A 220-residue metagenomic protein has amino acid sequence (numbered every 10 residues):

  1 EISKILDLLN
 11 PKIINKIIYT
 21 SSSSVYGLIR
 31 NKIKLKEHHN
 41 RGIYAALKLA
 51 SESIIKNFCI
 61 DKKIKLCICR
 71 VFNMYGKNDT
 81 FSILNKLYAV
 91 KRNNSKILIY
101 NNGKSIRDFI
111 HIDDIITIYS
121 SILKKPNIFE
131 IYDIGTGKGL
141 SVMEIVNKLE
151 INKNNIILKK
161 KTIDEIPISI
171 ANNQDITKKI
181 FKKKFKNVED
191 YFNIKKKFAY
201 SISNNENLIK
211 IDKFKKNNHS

Functional and structural regions predicted by a protein language model:
K4-I43: Conserved Rossmann-fold NAD(P)-dependent oxidoreductase catalytic core, especially the SDR/UDP-sugar
K16-Y19, G27, C67-N73, D108 (+1 more regions): Structural signature of the Rossmann-like NAD(P)-dependent dehydrogenase/reductase core
I43, L47-A50: Active-site helix of classical SDR
K56-R107, I112, I116, S121 (+1 more regions): NAD(P)-dependent short-chain dehydrogenase/reductase
N73-M74, I97-Y100, Y119, N127-G137 (+2 more regions): A recurrent short beta-strand within the Rossmann-like NAD(P)-dependent oxidoreductase core
N102-K104, I131-Y132, L140-V146, K153-N173 (+1 more regions): C-terminal "lid/loop" region of Rossmann-like NAD(P)-dependent oxidoreductases
I115, Y119, I134, V142-I145 (+2 more regions): Non-catalytic, hydrophobic alpha-helical segments
N187-S220: Amphipathic terminal alpha-helices
